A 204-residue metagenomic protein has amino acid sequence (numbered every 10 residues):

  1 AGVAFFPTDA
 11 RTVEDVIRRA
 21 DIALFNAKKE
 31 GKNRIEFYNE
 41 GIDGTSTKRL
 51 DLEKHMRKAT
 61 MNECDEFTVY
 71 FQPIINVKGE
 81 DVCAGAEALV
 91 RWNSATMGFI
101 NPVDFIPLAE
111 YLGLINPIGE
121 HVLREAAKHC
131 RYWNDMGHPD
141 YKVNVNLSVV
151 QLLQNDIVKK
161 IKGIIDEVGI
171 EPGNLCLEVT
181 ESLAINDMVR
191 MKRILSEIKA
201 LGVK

Functional and structural regions predicted by a protein language model:
A1-A23, R34-Y38, D140-S148: A short glycine-enriched loop-to-beta-strand structural element that forms part of the catalytic core of nucleotide
A1-V16, G41-T45, P73-G79, W92-M97 (+1 more regions): Catalytic strand-loop-helix junctions within cyclic-nucleotide turnover domains
P7, I22, N26-T68, A109-G113 (+2 more regions): C-di-GMP signaling machinery
E14-D15, N33, A84-E87, N101 (+2 more regions): Short beta-strand edge/capping elements of PAS-family sensory modules
V16-A23, H55, A88, D104 (+6 more regions): Structural preference for long, well-ordered alpha-helical segments in enzyme cores
K48-L108, N146, E178: Active-site core of bacterial EAL-family cyclic-dinucleotide phosphodiesterase domains
E63-E66, H121-L147, G163-N174, A200-G202: Helix C-cap/alpha-to-beta connector motif
K159-K204: The catalytic core of metal-dependent phosphodiesterases that act on cyclic dinucleotides
